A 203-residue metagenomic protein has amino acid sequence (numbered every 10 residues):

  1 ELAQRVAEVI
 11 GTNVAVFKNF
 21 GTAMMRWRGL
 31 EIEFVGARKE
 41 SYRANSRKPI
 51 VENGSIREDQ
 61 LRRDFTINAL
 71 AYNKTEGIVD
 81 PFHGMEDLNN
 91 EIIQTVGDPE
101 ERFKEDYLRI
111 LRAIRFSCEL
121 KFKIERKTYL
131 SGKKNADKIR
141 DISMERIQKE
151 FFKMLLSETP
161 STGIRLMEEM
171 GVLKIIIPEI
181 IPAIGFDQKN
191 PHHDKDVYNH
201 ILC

Functional and structural regions predicted by a protein language model:
E1-C203: Catalytic cores of the polymerase beta-like nucleotidyltransferase superfamily and closely associated nucleotide
